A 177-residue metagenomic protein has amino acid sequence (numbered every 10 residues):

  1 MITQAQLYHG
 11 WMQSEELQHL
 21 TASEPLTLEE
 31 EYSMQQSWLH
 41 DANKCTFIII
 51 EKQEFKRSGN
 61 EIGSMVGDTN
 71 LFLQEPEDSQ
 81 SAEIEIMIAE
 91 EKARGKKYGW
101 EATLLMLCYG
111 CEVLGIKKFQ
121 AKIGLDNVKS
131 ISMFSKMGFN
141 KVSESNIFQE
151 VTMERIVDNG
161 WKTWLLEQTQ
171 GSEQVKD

Functional and structural regions predicted by a protein language model:
M1-A93, V113, N140-D177: GNAT-family acyltransferases
S81, G110-G124: Conserved GNAT acetyl-CoA-binding A-motif
E90-K96, L125-D126: Active-site acidic-Proline motif in GNAT/NAT acetyltransferases
A93, K97-M106: Conserved acetyl-CoA pyrophosphate-binding loop and the N-cap/start of the following alpha-helix in GNAT-like
W100, L114, L125-S143: Conserved active-site alpha-helix within GNAT-family acetyltransferase domains
